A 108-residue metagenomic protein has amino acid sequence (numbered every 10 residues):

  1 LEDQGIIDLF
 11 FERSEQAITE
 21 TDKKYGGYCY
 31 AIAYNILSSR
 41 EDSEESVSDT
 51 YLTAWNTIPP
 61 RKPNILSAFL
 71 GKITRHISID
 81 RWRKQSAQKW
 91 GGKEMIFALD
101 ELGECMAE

Functional and structural regions predicted by a protein language model:
L1-L9: Extreme N-terminal regulatory/targeting segments of RNA polymerase sigma factors
I6, A17-T21, D42, K62 (+2 more regions): Conserved acidic
F11-E12, S38, S48-L66, K84-S86: Sigma70-family region 2
F11-E20, Y30-D49: Short, charged helix-capping/linker segments at alpha-helix termini
T21, Y25, C29, T50 (+1 more regions): Residue-level preference for hydrophobic side chains embedded in well-ordered alpha helices
R75-E94: Arg/Lys-rich amphipathic alpha helix in sigma70-family domain 2
Q88-E108: Internal acidic/polar
